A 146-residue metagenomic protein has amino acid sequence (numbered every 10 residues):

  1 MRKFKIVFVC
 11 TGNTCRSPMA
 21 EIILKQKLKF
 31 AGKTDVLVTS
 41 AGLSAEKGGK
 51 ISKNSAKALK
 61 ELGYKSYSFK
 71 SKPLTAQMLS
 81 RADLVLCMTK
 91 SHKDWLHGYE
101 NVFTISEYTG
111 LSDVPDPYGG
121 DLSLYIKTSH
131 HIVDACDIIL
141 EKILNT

Functional and structural regions predicted by a protein language model:
M1-S80, E141-T146: Conserved active-site segments centered on acidic
L84, M88-T146: Phosphate-binding/catalytic loops
